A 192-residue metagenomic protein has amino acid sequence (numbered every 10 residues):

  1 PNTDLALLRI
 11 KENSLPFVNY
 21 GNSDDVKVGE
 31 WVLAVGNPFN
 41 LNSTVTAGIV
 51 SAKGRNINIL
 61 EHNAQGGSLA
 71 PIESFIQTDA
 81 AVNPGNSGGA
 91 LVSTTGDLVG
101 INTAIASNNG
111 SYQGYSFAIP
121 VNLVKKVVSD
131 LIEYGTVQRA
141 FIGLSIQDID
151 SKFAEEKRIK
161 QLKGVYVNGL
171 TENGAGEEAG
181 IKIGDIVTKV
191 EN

Functional and structural regions predicted by a protein language model:
P1-A179, V190: Serine-dependent protease modules
G184: Conserved catalytic motifs of ABC-family nucleotide-binding domains
V187: Conserved "HGTGT" condensation-loop signature of ketosynthase/thiolase-family condensing enzymes that catalyze
